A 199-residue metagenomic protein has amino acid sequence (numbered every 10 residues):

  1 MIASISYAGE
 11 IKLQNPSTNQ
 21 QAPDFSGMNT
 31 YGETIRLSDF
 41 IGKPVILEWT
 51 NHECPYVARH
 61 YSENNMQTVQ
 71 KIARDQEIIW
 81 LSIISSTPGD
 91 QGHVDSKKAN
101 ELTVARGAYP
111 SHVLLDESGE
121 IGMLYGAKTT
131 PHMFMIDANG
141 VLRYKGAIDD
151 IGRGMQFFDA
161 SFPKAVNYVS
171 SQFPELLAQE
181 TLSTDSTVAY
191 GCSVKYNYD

Functional and structural regions predicted by a protein language model:
G9-L37: N-terminal "domain-start" segment that seeds a small globular fold
L37-R59, F173: Short active-site neighborhood of thiol/selenol oxidoreductases, capturing the structured segment around
G42-V45, D75-W80, A108-S111, T130 (+1 more regions): Loop/turn elements at helix/coil->beta-strand transitions in domains of secreted/extracellular proteins
A58-R106, E117-I121: Structural microenvironment flanking redox-active thiols in thiol-disulfide oxidoreductases
N100-D137, R143: Short, internal strand/loop/helix patches that form the active-site neighborhood or redox-interaction surface
M135-D199: Thiol-/selenol-based redox modules, centered on thioredoxin-like and closely related oxidoreductase domains
